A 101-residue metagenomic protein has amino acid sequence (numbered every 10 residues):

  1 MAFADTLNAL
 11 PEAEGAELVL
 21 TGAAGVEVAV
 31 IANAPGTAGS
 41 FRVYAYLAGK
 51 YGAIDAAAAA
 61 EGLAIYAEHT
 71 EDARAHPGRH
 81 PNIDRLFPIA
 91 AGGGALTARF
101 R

Functional and structural regions predicted by a protein language model:
M1, I54-A57, P81: Short coil/turn linker and secondary-structure boundary residues
F3, A9, G36, S40 (+1 more regions): Intrinsic-disorder-associated interaction segments
F3, E27-I31, R42-Y46, A73 (+2 more regions): N-terminal, charged low-complexity regulatory/assembly segments
F3-G25: Short, charge-rich, low-complexity alpha-helical interaction segments
D5-A9, I54, D72: Contiguous interface-forming segments/domains that mediate binding rather than catalysis
L10, L47-I54, A90-G93: Generic structural signal for hydrophobic core residues of well-folded globular domains
V19-A56: Amphipathic alpha-helical interaction modules
A60-R101: Short, compact, well-ordered microdomains
